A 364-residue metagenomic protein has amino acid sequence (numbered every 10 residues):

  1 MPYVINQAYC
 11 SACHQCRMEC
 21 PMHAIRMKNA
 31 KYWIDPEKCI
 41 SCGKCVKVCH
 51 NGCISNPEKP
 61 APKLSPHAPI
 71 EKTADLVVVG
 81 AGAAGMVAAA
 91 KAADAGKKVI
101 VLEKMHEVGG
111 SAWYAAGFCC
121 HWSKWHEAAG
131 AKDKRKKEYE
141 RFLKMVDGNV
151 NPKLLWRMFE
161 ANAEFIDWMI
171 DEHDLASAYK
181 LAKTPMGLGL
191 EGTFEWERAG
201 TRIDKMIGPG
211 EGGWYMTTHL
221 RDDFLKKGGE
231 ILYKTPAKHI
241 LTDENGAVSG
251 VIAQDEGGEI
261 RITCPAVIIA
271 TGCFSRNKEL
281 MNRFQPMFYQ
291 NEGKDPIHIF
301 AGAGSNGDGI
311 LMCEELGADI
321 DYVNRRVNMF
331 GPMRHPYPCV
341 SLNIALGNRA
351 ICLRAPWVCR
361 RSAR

Functional and structural regions predicted by a protein language model:
V4, Q15-W33, K44-E58: Iron-sulfur cluster-binding cysteine motifs and their immediate structural context in ferredoxin-like electron-transfer
C13, G85-M86: N-terminal Rossmann-fold NAD(P) dinucleotide-binding loop
H67-A84, I100: Beta1/beta-strand and adjacent pyrophosphate-binding region of the FAD-binding site in flavoprotein oxidoreductases
D94-A115: Glycine-rich FAD pyrophosphate-binding loop
C120-M158: Glycine-rich active-site loop/strand segments that organize a redox cofactor
M158-I260, C264, K278-M281, M333: Conserved redox-cofactor binding core of oxidoreductases
D255-G258, I262-P336: Glycine-rich loop(s) and the adjacent beta-strand/alpha-helix scaffold that form part
N328-R364: FAD cofactor-binding and catalytic pocket of flavoenzymes
